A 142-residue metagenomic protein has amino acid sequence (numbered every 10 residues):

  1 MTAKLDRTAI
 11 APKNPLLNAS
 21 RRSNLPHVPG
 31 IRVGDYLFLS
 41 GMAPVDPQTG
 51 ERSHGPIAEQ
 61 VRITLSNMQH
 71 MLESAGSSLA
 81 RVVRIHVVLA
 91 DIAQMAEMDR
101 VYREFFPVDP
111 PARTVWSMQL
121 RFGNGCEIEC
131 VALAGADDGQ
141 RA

Functional and structural regions predicted by a protein language model:
M1-S66, H70-A80, L89-A142: N-terminal presequence-like segments and the immediate start of the first folded domain
